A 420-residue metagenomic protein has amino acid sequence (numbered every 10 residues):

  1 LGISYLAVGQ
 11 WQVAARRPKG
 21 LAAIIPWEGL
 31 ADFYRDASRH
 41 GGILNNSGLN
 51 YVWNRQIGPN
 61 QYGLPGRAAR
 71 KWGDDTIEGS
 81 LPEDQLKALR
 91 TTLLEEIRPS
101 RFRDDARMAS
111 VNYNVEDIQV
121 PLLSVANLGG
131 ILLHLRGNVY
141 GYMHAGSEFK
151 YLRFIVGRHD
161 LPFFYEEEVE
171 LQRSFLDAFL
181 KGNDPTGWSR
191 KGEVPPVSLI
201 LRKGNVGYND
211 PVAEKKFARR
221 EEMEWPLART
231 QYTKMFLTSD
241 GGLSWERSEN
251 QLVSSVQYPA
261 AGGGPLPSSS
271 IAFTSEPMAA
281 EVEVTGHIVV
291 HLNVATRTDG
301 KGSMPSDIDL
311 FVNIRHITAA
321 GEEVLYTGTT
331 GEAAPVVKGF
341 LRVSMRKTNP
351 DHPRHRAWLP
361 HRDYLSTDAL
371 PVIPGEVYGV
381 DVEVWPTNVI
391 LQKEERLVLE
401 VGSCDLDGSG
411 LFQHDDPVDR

Functional and structural regions predicted by a protein language model:
I3-S4: Conserved alpha/beta-hydrolase "nucleophile elbow" surrounding the catalytic nucleophile
A7-P18, G141: Short glycine-enriched nucleophile-adjacent loop and the immediately C-terminal alpha-helix near the catalytic center
V13-D117: Accessory cap/linker subdomain of secreted extracellular hydrolases
L21, L122, K150: Short, conserved active-site loop motifs that form the nucleotide-linked donor/cofactor pocket
I118, S124-A126: Short beta-strand/loop motif that positions the catalytic acidic residue of the alpha/beta-hydrolase fold
I131-N138: Conserved alpha/beta-hydrolase "acid-adjacent" motif
A145-D160: Catalytic histidine neighborhood in serine/cysteine hydrolases with alpha/beta-hydrolase-type architecture
G157, L161-R420: C-terminal, loop-rich substrate-recognition/catalytic regions characterized by aromatic stacking residues
